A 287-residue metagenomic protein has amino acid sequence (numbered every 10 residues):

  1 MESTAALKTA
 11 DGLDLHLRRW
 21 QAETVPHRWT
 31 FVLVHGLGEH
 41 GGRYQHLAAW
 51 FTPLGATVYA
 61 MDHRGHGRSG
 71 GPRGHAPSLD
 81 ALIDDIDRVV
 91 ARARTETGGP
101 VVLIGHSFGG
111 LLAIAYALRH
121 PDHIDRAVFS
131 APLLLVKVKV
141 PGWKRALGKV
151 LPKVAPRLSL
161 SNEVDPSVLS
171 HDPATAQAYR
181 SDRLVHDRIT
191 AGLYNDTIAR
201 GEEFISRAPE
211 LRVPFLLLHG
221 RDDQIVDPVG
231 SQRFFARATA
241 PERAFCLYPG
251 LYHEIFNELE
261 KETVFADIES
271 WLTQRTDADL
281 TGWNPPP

Functional and structural regions predicted by a protein language model:
M1-E23: N-terminal cap/lid segment of alpha/beta-hydrolase-fold proteins
G36-E39, R221: Active-site glycine-rich loops that stabilize anionic/oxyanionic intermediates across multiple enzyme folds
G38-G41, G67-T97, V264: Catalytic nucleophile-loop/oxyanion-hole region of alpha/beta-hydrolase and closely related hydrolase-like folds
R43, A48-P72: Conserved alpha/beta-hydrolase
L211, L217-H219, D223: Short beta-strand/loop motif that positions the catalytic acidic residue of the alpha/beta-hydrolase fold
V213, D227-A236: Short alpha-helix in the alpha/beta-hydrolase fold that links the catalytic acid
D222-V226, E254: Acidic catalytic loop of the alpha/beta-hydrolase fold
A244-P287: Catalytic active-site module of serine/aspartate enzymes centered on a nucleophile-bearing elbow/loop
